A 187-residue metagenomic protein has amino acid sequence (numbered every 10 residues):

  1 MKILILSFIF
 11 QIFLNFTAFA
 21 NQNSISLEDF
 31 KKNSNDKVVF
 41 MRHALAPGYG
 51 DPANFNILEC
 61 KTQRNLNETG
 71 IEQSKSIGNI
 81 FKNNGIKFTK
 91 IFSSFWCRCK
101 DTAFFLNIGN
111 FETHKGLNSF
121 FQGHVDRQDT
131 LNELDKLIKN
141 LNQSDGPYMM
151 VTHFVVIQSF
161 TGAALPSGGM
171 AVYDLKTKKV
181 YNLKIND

Functional and structural regions predicted by a protein language model:
M1-I5: Positively charged n-region of N-terminal signal peptides that target proteins for export
S7-N15: Bacterial N-terminal signal peptides
F16-A20: Sec/Tat signal peptide C-region and signal peptidase I cleavage site
N21-G116, F120-H124, A163-D187: Active-site-proximal alpha-helix that buttresses catalytic centers in soluble enzyme cores
D36-V39, G146-T152: Generic beta-sheet signal
V125-N132: Short, surface-exposed amphipathic charged segments that create phosphate/polyanion-binding patches used for binding
N140-D145: A short, structured loop/turn motif at beta-sheet edges
